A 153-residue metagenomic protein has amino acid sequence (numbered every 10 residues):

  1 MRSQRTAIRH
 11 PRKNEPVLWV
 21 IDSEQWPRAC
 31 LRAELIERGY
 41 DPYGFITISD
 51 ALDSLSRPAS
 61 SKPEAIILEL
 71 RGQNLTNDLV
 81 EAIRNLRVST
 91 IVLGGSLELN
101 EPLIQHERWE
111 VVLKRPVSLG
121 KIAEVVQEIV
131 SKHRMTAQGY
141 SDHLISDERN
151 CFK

Functional and structural regions predicted by a protein language model:
M1-R38, S49-L52, S56-K62, N77 (+4 more regions): Non-catalytic signal-transmission and effector/linker regions of two-component phosphorelay proteins
P42: Short beta-strand element of Class I
D50, Q73, S96-N100: Negatively charged, flexible loop motifs adjacent to catalytic sites in prokaryotic signal transduction proteins
E64-R71: Active-site residues of response regulator receiver
E69, G94, R115: Conserved residues at the C-terminal ends of beta-strands
R87-L99: A short, hydrophobic beta-strand element within the central beta-sheet of small alpha/beta folds
S96-L97, V117-L119: Short, acidic/turn-prone active-site loops that include or flank metal/cofactor- and phosphate-binding residues
